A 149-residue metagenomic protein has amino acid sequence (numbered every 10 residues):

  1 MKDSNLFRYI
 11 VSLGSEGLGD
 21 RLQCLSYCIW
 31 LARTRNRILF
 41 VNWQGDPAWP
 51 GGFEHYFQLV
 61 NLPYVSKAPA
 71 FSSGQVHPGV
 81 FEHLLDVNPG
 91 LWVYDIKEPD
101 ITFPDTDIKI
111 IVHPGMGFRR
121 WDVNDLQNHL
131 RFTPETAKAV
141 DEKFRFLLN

Functional and structural regions predicted by a protein language model:
D3-N149: Secretory-pathway glycan-assembly enzymes, especially type II membrane glycosyltransferases that use nucleotide-sugar
